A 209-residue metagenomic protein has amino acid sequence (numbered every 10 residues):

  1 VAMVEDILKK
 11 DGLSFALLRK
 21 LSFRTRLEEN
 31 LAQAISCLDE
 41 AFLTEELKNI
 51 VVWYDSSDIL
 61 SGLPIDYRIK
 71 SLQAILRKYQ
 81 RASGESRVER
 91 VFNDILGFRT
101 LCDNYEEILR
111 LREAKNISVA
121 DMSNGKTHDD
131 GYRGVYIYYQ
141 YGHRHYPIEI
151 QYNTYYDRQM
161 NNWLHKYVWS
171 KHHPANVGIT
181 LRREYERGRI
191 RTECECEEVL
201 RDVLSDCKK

Functional and structural regions predicted by a protein language model:
V1-L47, E149-K209: An acidic, glycine-/histidine-flanked metal-binding catalytic module
F15-L21, N49-L60, L101-R110, E195: Short low-complexity stretches enriched in small and charged residues
L27-S83: Surface-exposed, low-hydrophobicity interaction/linker segments
Y79-N93: Short, charged/polar, low-complexity loop and linker segments that flank or interrupt alpha-helical bundles
E89, D94-L96, L101-C196: Long beta-strand-rich cores associated with HINT superfamily self-processing modules
